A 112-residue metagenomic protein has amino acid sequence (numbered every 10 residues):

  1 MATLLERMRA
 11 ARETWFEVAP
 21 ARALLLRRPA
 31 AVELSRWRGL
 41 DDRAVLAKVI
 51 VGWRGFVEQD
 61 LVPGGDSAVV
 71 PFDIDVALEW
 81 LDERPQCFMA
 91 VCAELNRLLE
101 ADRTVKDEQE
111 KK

Functional and structural regions predicted by a protein language model:
A2-T3, R9-K112: Short, surface-exposed, charged amphipathic helix/loop patches that serve as local interaction elements
